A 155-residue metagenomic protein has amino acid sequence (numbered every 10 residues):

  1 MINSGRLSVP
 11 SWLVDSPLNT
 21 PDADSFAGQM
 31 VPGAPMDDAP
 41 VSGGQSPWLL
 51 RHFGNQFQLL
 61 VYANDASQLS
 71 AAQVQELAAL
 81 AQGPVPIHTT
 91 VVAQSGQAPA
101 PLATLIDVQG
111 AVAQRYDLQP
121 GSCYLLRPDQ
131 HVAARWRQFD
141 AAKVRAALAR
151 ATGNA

Functional and structural regions predicted by a protein language model:
M1-A155: Helical substrate-recognition/capping region of FAD-dependent monooxygenase/halogenase enzymes
